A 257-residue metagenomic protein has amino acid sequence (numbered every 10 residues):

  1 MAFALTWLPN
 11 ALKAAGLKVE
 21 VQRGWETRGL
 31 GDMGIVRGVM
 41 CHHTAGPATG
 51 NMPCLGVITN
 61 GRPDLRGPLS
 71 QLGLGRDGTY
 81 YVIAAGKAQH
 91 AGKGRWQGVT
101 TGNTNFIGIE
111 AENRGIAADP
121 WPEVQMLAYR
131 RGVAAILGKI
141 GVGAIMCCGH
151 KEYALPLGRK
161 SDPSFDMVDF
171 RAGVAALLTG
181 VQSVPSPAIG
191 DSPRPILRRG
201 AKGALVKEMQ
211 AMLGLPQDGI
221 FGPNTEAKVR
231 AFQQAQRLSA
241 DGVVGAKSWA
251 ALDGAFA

Functional and structural regions predicted by a protein language model:
M1-E20, R28-M33, T100, I107 (+4 more regions): Basic/polar, cationic surfaces and motifs that engage anionic cell-wall and phosphate/carboxylate ligands
M1-G102: N-terminal catalytic cores of peptidoglycan-degrading enzymes
G73, G108-E110, P216: Conserved beta-strand segments that form the floor/walls of ligand-binding pockets within enzyme and binding domains
G75-D77, D218, D241: Acidic/polar residues in short coil/turn loops that connect beta-strands within repeat-based beta-sheet scaffolds
A176-P223: Acidic, Ser/Thr/Pro/Gly-enriched interdomain connector segments
V206-M209, F221, F232, L238 (+1 more regions): Fold-core signature of tandem repeat domains
